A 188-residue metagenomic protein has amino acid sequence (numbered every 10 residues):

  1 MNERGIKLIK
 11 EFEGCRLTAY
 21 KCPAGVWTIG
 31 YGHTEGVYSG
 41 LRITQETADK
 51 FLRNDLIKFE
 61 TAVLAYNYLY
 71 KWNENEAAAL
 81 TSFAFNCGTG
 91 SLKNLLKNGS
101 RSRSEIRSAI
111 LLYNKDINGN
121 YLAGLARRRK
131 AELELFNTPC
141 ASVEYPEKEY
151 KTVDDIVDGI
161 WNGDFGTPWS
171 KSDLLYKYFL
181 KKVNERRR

Functional and structural regions predicted by a protein language model:
M1-A24, H33-V37, I43-L56, E60-L64 (+1 more regions): Long, amphipathic alpha-helical surface segments
A24-V26, N75: Extracytoplasmic
I29-G32, A78-F85, L95-K97, K177-R186: Amphipathic alpha-helical segments that form the core helices of the histone-fold
V37-Y38, F165: Short, surface-exposed beta-strand/loop "edge" segments at domain boundaries and coil↔beta transitions
K58-S91: Active-site nucleophile-His-acid catalytic modules used for acyl/amide transfer and hydrolysis across diverse enzymes
P146-R188: Short, solvent-exposed alpha-helical surface patches in non-cytosolic proteins
